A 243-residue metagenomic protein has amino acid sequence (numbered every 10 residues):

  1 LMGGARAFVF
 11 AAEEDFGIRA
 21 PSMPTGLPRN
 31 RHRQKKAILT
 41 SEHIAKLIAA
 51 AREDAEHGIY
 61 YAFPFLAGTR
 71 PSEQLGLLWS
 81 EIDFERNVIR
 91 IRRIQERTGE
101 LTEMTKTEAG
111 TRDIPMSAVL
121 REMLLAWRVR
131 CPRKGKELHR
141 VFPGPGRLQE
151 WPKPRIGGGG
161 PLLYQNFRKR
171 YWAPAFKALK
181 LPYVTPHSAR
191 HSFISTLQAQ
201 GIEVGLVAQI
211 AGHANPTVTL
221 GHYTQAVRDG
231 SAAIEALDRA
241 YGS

Functional and structural regions predicted by a protein language model:
L1-A12, G26, V141, R170-P174: Short, Lys/Arg-enriched alpha-helical recognition elements, typified by the DNA-recognition helix
L1-G3, E14-L77, E85, E96 (+5 more regions): Basic, Lys/Arg- and aromatic-enriched nucleic-acid-binding interface segment
E14, A62, L66-E73, N166 (+4 more regions): C-terminal catalytic core of tyrosine-transesterase DNA break-rejoin enzymes
N30, I38, Q95, R147-Q149 (+1 more regions): Catalytic-site neighborhood detector that most strongly recognizes the C-terminal catalytic loop/helix of tyrosine
I38-I44, R93-R97, S117-P182: Active-site/catalytic core of tyrosine-dependent DNA strand-transfer enzymes
K46, A50, E100-E103, G221 (+1 more regions): DNA/chromatin major-groove-contacting recognition/catalytic segments
E81-V88, Y183, I202-H222: Short, polar N-cap/turn motifs at the start of nucleic acid-interacting alpha helices
R93-A109: Short, flexible, glycine-rich and Lys/Arg-enriched loop motifs at helix boundaries that contact anionic partners
